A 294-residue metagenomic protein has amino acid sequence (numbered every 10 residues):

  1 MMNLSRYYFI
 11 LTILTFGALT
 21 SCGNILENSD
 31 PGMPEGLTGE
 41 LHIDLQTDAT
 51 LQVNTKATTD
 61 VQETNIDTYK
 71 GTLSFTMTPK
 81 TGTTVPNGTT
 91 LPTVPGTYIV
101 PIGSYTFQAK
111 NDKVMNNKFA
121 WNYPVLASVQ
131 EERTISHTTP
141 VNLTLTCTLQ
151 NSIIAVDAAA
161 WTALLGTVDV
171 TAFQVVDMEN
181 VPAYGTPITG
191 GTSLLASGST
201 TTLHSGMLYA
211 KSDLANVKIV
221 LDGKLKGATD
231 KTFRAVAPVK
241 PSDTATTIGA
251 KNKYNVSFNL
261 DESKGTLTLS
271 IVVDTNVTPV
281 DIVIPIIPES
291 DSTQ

Functional and structural regions predicted by a protein language model:
M1-F9: Bacterial N-terminal signal peptides that target proteins for export
A18-S21: C-terminal motif of bacterial Sec signal peptides marking the signal peptidase cleavage site
G23-L26, D30-G36, A49, T89-P92 (+3 more regions): Structured interaction patches on ligand/partner-binding surfaces of diverse proteins
P34-D44, G71-L73, S152-I154: Short structural boundary motif marking the start of a folded domain
D44-T68, D157-G166: Structural motif
D60-N116, G166-A250, T293: Tryptophan-paired
V129-D177: Surface-exposed beta-loop interaction hotspot
V272-Q294: Short, low-complexity, Pro/Ser/Thr/Gly-rich segments in the mature regions of secreted, periplasmic
